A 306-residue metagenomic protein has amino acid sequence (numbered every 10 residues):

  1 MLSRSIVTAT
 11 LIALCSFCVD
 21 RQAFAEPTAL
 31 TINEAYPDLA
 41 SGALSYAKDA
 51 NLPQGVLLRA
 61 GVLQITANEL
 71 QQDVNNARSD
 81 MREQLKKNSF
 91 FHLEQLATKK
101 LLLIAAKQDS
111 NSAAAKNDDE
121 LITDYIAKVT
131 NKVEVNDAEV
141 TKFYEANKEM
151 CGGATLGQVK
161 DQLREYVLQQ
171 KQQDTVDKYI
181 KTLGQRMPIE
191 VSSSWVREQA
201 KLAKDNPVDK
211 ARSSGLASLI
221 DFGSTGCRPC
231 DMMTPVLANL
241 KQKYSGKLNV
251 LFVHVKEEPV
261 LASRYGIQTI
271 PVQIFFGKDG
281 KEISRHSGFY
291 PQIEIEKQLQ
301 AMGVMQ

Functional and structural regions predicted by a protein language model:
M1-Q84, K201, D205-D209, S218 (+3 more regions): Short, low-structural-confidence N-terminal segments
E26-D49, G152-S214: A C-terminal, polar beta->alpha supersecondary segment
G55, L85-T141, E149-E190: Solvent-exposed, amphipathic alpha-helical "stalk/arm" or coiled-coil-like segments used as scaffolds
A217-S218, P271: Alpha/beta-hydrolase fold active-site loops
F222, K241, G246-V260: Thiol-based oxidoreductase modules, predominantly thioredoxin-like and allied folds used for disulfide exchange
D231-K243: Typically the conserved alpha-helix immediately C-terminal to a functionally engaged Cys/Sec in thioredoxin-like
G266-I274: Structural micro-motif
G277-Q306: Non-catalytic, surface beta->alpha helical segment in thiol-disulfide oxidoreductase systems
